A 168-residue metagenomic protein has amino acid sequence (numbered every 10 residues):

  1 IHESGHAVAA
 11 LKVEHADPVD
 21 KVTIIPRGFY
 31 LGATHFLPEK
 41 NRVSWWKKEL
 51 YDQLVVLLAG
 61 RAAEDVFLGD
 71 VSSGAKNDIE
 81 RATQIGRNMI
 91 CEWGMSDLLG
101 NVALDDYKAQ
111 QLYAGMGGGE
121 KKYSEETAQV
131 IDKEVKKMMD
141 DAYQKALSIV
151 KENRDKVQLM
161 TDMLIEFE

Functional and structural regions predicted by a protein language model:
I1, A7-E168: Soluble catalytic regions of large protease machineries
